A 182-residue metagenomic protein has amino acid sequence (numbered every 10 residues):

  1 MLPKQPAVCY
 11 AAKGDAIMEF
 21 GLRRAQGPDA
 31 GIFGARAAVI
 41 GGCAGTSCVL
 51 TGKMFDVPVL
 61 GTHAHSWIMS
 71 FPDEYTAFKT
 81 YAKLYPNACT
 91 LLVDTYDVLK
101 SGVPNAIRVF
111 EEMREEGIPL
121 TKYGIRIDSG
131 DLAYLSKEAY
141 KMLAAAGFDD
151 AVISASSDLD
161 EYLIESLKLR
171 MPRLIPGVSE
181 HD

Functional and structural regions predicted by a protein language model:
M1-G147, L159-M171: Buried, small/hydrophobic-residue-enriched core segments of structured protein domains
H65, S156, E180: Residue-level "edge-of-site" marker
V152: Active-site neighborhood of glycoside hydrolase catalytic domains
R173-D182: Glycine-rich phosphate-binding active-site loops on the catalytic face of alpha/beta enzymes
